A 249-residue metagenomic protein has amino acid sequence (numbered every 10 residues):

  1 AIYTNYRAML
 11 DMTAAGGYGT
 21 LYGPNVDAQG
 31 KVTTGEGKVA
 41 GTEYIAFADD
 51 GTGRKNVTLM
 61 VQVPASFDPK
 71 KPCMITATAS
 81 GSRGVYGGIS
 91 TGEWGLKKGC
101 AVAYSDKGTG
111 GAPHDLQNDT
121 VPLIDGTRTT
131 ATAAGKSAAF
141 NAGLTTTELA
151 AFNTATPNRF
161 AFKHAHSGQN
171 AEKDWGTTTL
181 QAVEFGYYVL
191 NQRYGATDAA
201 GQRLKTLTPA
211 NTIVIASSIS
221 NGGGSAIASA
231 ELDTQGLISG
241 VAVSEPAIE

Functional and structural regions predicted by a protein language model:
A1-C73, A77, S82-E93, K97-A101 (+4 more regions): Catalytic-loop region of hydrolases
M74-A77, A101-S105, I215-S218, G240-V243: Structural recognition of the beta-strand scaffold that forms the well-ordered cores of secreted hydrolase catalytic
S80-G84, G108-A112, S220-G224, P246-E249: Solvent-exposed loop/turn segments at secondary-structure junctions within structured extracellular/periplasmic domains
V85-T91, P113-N118, Q192-G195, A226-E231: Short, solvent-exposed loop/turn and secondary-structure capping segments
I89-T132: Carboxylate/His-rich catalytic cores and anion/metal-binding grooves
W94, A182-Q192, S229-L232, S244: Structured segments of extracytoplasmic/periplasmic soluble domains in secreted or envelope-associated proteins
A131-A139, G143-P157, K163-L204: Alpha/beta-hydrolase active-site loop
G195, A199-E249: Primarily recognizes the serine-hydrolase "nucleophile elbow" in alpha/beta-hydrolase and SGNH/GDSL folds
